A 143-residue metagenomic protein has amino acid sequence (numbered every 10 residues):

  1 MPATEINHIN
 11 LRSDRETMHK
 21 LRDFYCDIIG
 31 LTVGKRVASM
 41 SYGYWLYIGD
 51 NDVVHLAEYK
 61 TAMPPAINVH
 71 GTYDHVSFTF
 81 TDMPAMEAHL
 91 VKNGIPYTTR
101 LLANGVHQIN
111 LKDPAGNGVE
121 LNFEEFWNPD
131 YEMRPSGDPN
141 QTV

Functional and structural regions predicted by a protein language model:
M1-T4, V91-V143: Vicinal oxygen chelate
E5-H8, K35-Y44, A103-I109: Generic detector of contiguous secondary-structure segments
I6-R15, Y47, P65-H89, H107-K112 (+1 more regions): Vicinal oxygen chelate
L21-C26, L90, G116: Conserved active-site tyrosine of GNAT-family acetyltransferases
Y25, I29, Y42, D52 (+1 more regions): A generic structural signal for short beta-strands and their flanking turns/coil linkers
G30-V37, I95-R100: Short secondary-structure junctions
T32-I67, G118-E125: Conserved short beta-strand elements that form part of the metal-binding/catalytic scaffold of enzyme active sites
